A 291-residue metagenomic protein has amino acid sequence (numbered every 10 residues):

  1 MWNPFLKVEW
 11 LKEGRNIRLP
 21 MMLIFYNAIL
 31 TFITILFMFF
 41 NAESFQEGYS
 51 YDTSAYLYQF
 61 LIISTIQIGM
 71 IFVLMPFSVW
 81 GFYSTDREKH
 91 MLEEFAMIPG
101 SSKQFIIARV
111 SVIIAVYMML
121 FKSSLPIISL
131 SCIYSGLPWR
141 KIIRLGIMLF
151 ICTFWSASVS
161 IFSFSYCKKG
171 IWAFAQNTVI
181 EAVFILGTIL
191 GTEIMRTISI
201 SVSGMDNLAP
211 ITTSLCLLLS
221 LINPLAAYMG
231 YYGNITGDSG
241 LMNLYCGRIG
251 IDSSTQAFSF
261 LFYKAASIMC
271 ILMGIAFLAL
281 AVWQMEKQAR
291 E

Functional and structural regions predicted by a protein language model:
M1-I24, W283-R290: Aromatic- and glycine-rich beta-strand/loop motifs that create alpha-glucan
R18-E43, I66-L74, N177-G187, G191 (+1 more regions): Hydrophobic alpha-helical transmembrane segments of multi-pass membrane transport/permease proteins
F40-S54, L186-L272, A276: Terminal transmembrane helical anchor/hairpin motif
S44-L57, P126-F150: Membrane-interfacial helix-loop-helix connectors in multipass membrane proteins
Q59-T85, K89: Long, hydrophobic alpha-helical segments
M75-V79, I127, S158-V159, A281: Hydrophobic/aromatic residues in alpha-helical transmembrane segments
F82-M118: Helix-loop-helix units of permease transmembrane domains in multi-pass membrane transporters, especially ABC
R144-W172, E181-F184: Hydrophobic alpha-helical transmembrane segments of polytopic membrane proteins
